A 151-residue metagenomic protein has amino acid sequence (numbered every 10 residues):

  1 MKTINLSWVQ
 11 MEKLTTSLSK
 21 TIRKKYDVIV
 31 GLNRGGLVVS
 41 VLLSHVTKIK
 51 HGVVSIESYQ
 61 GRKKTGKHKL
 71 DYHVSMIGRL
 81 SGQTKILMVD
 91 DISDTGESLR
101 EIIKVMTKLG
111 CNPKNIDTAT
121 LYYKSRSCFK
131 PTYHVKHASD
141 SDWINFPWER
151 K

Functional and structural regions predicted by a protein language model:
M1-K151: PRPP-associated nucleotide enzymes
